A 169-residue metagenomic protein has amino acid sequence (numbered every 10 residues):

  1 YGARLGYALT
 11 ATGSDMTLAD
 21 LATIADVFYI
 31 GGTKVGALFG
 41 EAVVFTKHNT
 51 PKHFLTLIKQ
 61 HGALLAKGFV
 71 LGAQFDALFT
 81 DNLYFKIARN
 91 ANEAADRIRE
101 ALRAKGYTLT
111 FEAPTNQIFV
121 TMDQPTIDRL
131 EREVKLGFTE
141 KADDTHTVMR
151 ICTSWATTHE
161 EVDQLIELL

Functional and structural regions predicted by a protein language model:
Y1-A11: Catalytic PLP-binding core of fold-type I/II PLP enzymes
R4-G6, K34, W155: Active-site-proximal loop/turn and secondary-structure-junction residues that shape catalytic pockets, frequently
L5, T50-P51, I127: A generic structural signal for short hydrophobic patches within well-formed alpha-helices
A11-T115: Active-site C-terminal subdomain of aminotransferase-like
D96, A101-L169: Conserved C-terminal alpha-helix-loop-beta "cap" of PLP-dependent enzymes that closes/shapes the active-site mouth
